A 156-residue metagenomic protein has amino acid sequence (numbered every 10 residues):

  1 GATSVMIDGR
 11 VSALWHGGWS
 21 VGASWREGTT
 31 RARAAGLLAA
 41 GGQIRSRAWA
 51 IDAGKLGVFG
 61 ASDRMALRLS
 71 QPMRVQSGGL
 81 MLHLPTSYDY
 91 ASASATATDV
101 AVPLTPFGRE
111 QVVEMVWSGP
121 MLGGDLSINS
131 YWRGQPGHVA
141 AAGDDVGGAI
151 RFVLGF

Functional and structural regions predicted by a protein language model:
G1, M6-S12, G22-A140: Outer membrane beta-barrel transmembrane domains
A53, S62-R64, G143-F156: Outer-membrane beta-barrel "beta-signal"
